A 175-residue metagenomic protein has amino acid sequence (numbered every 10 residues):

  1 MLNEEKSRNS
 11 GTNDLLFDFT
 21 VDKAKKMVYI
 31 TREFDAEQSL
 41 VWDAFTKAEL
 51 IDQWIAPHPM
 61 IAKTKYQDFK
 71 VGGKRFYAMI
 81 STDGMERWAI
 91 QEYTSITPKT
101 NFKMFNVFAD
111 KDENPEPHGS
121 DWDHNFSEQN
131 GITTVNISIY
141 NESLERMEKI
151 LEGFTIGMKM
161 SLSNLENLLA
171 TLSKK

Functional and structural regions predicted by a protein language model:
M1-N13, N141-K175: A conserved amphipathic terminal alpha-helix motif
L2-I61: Hydrophobic ligand-binding cavity/cleft-lining segments
N3, K25-M27, F105, A109-I156: Beta-strand/loop substructures that line and gate deep hydrophobic ligand-binding cavities in soluble
D14, K47-A48, G72-F76, M104-A109: Short Pro/Gly-enriched beta-strand edge/turn motifs at strand-loop
Y29-I30, E49-E86: Short beta-edge strand/loop motif at the mouth of beta-sheet-based domains
R32, T64-Q67, A89-S95, S120-S127: Hydrophobic/aromatic beta-strand elements that line small-molecule binding cavities or substrate pockets in beta-rich
Q38-L40, D68-K70, T94-N101, N125-T134: A short, structured loop/turn motif at beta-sheet edges
V41-W42, I51, R75, Y93 (+4 more regions): Hydrophobic pocket/interface hotspot
